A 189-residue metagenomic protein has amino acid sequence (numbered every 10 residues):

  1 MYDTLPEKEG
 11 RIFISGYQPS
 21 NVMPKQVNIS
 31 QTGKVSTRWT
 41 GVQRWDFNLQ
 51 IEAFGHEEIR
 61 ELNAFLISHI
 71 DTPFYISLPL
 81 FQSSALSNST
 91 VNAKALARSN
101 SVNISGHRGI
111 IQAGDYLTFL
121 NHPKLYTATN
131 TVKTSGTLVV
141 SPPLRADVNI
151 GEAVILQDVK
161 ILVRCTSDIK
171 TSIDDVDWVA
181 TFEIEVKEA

Functional and structural regions predicted by a protein language model:
M1-A189: Extracellular/virion structural assembly segments
